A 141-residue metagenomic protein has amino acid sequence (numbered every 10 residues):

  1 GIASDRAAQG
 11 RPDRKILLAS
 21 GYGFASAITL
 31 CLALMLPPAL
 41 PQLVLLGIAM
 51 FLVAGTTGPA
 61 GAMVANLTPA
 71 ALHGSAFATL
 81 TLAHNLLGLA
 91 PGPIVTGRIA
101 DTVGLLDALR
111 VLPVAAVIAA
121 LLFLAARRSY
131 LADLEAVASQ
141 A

Functional and structural regions predicted by a protein language model:
G1-P12, A100-D101: Helix-to-loop junctions at the C-terminal end of transmembrane segments in multipass secondary transporters
P12-A60: C-terminal transmembrane helical hairpin of 12-TM major facilitator-type secondary transporters
R14-L17, G97-A116: A membrane-interface helix-boundary motif in multi-pass transporters
I16, A39-L40, A71-G74, L106: Residues that define the loop-to-transmembrane-helix transition and helix capping in multi-pass membrane transporters
A25, I48, A83-H84, I118: Small/hydrophobic positions within alpha-helical transmembrane segments of multi-pass membrane transporters
T29-L36, V111-A141: Multi-pass alpha-helical transporter architecture, strongest for 12-TM Major Facilitator/SLC carriers used
L46, A76-T81, A108-V111: Hydrophobic positions within alpha-helical transmembrane segments of Major Facilitator Superfamily-type secondary
A65-V103: A late C-terminal transmembrane helix in Major Facilitator Superfamily
